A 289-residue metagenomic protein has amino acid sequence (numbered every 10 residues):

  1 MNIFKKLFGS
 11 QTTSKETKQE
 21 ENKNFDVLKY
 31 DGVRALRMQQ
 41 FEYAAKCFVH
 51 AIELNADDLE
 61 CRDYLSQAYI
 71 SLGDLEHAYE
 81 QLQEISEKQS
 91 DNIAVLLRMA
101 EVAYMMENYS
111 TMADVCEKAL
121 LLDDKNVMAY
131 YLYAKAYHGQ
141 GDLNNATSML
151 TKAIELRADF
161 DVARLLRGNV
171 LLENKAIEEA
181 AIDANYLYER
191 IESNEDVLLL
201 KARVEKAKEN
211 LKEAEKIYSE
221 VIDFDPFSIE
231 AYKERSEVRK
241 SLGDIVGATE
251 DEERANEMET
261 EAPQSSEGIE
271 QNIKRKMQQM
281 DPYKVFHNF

Functional and structural regions predicted by a protein language model:
K18-E60, Y64-D74, A94, R98-N108 (+2 more regions): Alpha-helical segment of the N-proximal tetratricopeptide repeat
N24-D26, L59-E60, I93-A94, Y109 (+5 more regions): Helix-start (N-cap) detector for alpha-helical repeat units in TPR-like alpha-solenoids, especially tetratricopeptide
Q39-K46, L72-E84, M106-K118, G139-K152 (+3 more regions): Structural signature of tandem alpha-helical TPR/SEL1-like repeats, specifically the intra-repeat loop/turn
I52, S86-E87, L120, I154 (+4 more regions): A conserved position within tetratricopeptide repeats
N169, R203, S236-S241, P263-K284: TPR/TPR-like alpha-solenoid helical repeat scaffolds
D223-I229, K233-P263: TPR/TPR-like (Sel1-like) alpha-helical repeat modules
